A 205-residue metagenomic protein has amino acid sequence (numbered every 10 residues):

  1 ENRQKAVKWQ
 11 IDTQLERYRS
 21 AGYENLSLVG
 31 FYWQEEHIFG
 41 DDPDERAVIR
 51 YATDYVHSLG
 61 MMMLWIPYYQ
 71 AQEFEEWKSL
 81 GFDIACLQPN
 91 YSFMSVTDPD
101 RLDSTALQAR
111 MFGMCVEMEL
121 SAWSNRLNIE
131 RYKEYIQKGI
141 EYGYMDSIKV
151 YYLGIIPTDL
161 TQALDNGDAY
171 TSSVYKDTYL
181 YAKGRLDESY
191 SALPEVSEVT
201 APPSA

Functional and structural regions predicted by a protein language model:
E1-I11, L28-E36, A52-F74, E117-E119: Aromatic-lined carbohydrate-recognition surfaces of secreted/lumenal glycan-active proteins
N2-W9, P43-V48, T97: Alpha-helix N-cap and loop-to-helix initiation/capping positions
Q14, R19, D42-I49, E73-L80: Distinct, well-ordered alpha-helical segments
L15, V48-M62, A106-R110: Surface-exposed amphipathic alpha-helices with a cationic face
R17-D41: Active-site groove signature of glycoside hydrolases
S58-M61, S79-A85: Glycine-enriched alpha-helix->loop->beta-strand junction motifs that scaffold or abut catalytic
Y68-Q70, I84-D98, D103-V199: Substrate-binding cleft of secreted/luminal carbohydrate-active enzymes
P203-A205: Mature N-terminal, pre-catalytic/accessory segment of carbohydrate-active enzymes
